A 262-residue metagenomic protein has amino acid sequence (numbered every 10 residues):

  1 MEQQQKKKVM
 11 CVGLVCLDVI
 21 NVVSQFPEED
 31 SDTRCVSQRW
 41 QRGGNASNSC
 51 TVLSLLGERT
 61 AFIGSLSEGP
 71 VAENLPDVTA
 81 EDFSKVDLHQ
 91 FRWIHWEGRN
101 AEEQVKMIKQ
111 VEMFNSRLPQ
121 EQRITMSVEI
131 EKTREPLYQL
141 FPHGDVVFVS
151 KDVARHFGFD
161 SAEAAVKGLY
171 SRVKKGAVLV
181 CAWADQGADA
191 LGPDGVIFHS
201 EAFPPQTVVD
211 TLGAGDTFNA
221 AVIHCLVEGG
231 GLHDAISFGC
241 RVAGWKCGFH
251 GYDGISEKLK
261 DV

Functional and structural regions predicted by a protein language model:
M1-A72, K85: Glycine-rich phosphate/adenosyl-contacting loop at the front of the ribokinase-like
M1-G13, S116, Q122, T133-E135 (+1 more regions): Conserved phosphate-binding/catalytic region of the ribokinase-like
F62-S65, E73-G98: Conserved phosphate-binding/catalytic loop of the ribokinase/pfkB sugar-kinase fold
L75-V78, M126-K132: Short gly/ser/thr-rich secondary-structure transition/capping motifs
V86-D87, Q139-L140, V147: Structural alpha-helical scaffold elements that stabilize or flank donor/cofactor-binding regions in carbohydrate
I94, G144-R155: A short beta-strand/loop micro-motif in the catalytic core of glycosyltransferases that engages the nucleotide-sugar
V111-S127: Short beta-strand/loop segments at the ligand-binding rim of alpha/beta enzyme cores
M126-V128, V147, L179: Hydrophobic faces of well-ordered beta-strands that scaffold small-molecule active sites in alpha/beta enzyme cores
